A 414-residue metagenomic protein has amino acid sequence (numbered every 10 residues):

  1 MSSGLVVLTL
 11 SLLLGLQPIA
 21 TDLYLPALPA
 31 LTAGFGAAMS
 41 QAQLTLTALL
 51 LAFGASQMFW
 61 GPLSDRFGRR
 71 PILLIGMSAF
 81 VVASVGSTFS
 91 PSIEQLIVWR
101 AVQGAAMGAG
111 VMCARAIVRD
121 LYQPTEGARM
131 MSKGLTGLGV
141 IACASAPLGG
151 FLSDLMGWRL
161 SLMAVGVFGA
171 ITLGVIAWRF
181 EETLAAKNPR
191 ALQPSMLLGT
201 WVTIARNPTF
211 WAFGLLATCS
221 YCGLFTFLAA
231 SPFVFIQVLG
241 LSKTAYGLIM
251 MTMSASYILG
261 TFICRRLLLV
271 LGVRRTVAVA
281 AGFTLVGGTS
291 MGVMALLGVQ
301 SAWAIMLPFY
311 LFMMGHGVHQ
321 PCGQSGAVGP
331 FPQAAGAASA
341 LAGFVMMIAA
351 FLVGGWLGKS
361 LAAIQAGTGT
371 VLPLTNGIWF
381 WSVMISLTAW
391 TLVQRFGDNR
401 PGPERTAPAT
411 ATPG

Functional and structural regions predicted by a protein language model:
G34-G36, G68, F89-Q95, A106 (+3 more regions): Helix-breaking motifs and short loop linkers at transmembrane-helix boundaries and internal kinks in secondary membrane
A55-E94: Conserved MFS/SLC helix-loop-helix module at the cytosolic interface between two early adjacent transmembrane helices
A79-G86, E94-V102, W303-F309: Paired small-residue
P91, Q95, T125, S132-W178: Helix-loop-helix hairpin linking two adjacent transmembrane segments in secondary transporters
W99-V140: Cytoplasmic helix-loop-helix junction between adjacent transmembrane helices in 12-TM secondary transporters
V167-A186, T388-L392: C-terminal membrane-cytosol helix-exit motif in multi-pass small-molecule transporters
T183-G214: Juxtamembrane intracellular "pre-TM" segments in multi-pass secondary transporters
V328-A366: A late C-terminal transmembrane helix in Major Facilitator Superfamily
